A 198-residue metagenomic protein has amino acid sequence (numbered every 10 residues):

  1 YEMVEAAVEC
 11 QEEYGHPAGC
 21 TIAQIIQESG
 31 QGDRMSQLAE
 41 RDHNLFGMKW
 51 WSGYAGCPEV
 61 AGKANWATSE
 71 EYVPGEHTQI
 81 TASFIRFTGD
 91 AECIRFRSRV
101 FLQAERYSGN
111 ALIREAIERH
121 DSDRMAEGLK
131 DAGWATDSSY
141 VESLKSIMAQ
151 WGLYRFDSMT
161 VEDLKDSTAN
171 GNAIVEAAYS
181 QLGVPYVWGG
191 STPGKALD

Functional and structural regions predicted by a protein language model:
Y1-A173: Catalytic cores of secreted/periplasmic lytic hydrolases that degrade extracellular macromolecules
T160-D198: N-terminal capping segments
